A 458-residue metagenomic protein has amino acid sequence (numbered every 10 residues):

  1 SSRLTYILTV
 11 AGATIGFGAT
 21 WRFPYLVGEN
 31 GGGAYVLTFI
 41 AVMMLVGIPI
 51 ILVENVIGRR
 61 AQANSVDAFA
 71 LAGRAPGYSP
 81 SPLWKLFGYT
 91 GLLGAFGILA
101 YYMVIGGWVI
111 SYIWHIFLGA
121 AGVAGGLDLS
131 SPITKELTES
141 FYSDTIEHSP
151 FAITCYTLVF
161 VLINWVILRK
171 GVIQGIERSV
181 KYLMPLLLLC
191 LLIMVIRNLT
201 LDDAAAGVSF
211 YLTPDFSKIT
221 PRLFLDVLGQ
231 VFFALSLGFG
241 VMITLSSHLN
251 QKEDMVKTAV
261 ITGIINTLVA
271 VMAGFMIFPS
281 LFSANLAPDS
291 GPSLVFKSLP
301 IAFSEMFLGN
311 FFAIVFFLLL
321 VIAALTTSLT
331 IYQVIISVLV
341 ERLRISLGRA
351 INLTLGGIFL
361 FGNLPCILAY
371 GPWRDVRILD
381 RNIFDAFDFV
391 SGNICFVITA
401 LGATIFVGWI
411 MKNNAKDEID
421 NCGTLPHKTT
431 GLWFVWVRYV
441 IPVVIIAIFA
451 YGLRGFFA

Functional and structural regions predicted by a protein language model:
S1-W21, I50-N55, R59-Y89, N250-D254 (+1 more regions): Membrane-interface "cap" regions at the ends of multi-pass membrane proteins
S2-L4, E177, K181-L325, L329 (+1 more regions): Membrane-embedded translocation segments of transport machinery
T5-I7, A13, T154, I265-V271 (+4 more regions): Loop-to-transmembrane helix boundary motifs in multi-pass membrane proteins
T5-V42, I243-S246, K257-V260, I264-I265 (+1 more regions): Transmembrane helix-boundary motif of multi-pass solute transporters/channels
L26-N30, A63-T90, M103-R169, I173 (+5 more regions): Inter-helical loop and helix-membrane interface segments of multi-pass membrane transporters/permeases
V27-V53, A152-I153, C395-V397: Extracellular loop-to-transmembrane helix junctions
L325-I331, I351-Y370, D385-I419: Hydrophobic alpha-helical segments of multi-pass membrane transport proteins
R381-I405, P426-A458: A generic transmembrane alpha-helix motif of multi-pass inner-membrane proteins
